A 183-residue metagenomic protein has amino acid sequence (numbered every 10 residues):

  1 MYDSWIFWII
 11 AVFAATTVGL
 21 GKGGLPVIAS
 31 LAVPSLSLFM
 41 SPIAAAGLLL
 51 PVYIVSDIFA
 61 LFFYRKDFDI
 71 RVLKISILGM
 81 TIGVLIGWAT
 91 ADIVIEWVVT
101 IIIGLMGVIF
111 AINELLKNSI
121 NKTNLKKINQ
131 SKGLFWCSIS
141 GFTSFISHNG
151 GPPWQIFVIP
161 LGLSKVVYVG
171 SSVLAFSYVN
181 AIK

Functional and structural regions predicted by a protein language model:
M1-F7, R65-K66, K122-Q130, P160-G162: Helix-boundary and loop/linker segments of multi-pass membrane transporters
D3, F7-A11, V72, S76 (+2 more regions): Residue-level signature of transmembrane alpha-helical entry/exit and packing/kink sites in multi-pass membrane
W8-K74, W136-C137, G141, G151-K183: Small-residue-rich hydrophobic segments that form or flank transmembrane alpha-helices in multi-pass membrane proteins
Y53, M80-V84, G107, F176: Residue-level recognition of pore/gate-forming positions within transmembrane alpha-helices of multi-pass
D57-D67, E96, I102-I128: Transmembrane helix exit motif
F62-I75, L85-I103, I182-K183: Transmembrane-helix boundary and interhelical-loop signature of multi-pass inner-membrane proteins
L85, A89, F110-I112, G141-F142 (+1 more regions): Mid-bilayer segments of alpha-helical transmembrane spans in multi-pass integral membrane proteins that mediate
